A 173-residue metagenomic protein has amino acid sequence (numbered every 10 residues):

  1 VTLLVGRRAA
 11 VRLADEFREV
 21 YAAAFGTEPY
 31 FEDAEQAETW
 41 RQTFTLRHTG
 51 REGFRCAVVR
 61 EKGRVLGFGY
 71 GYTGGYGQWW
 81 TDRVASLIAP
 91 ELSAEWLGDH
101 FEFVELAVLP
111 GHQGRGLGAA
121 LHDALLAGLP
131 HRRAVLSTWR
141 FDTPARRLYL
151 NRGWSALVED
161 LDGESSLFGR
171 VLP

Functional and structural regions predicted by a protein language model:
V1-E19, Y30: A short beta-loop-alpha structural element at the N-terminal edge of CoA-dependent acyl/N-acetyltransferase catalytic
Y21, Y149, W154: Conserved active-site tyrosine of GNAT-family acetyltransferases
A22-F44: Conserved GNAT-fold acetyl-CoA-binding loop/helix
T45-V58, G74-T81, E102: A short helix-loop-beta-strand connector motif used in the catalytic cores of GNAT acetyltransferases and, in some
G53-G69, L109: Conserved beta-hairpin
Y70-E105: Conserved acyl-donor/pantetheine-binding loop and adjacent beta-alpha core of acyl/acetyltransferases and related
A94-L97, F101-A120, F141-R147: Conserved glycine-rich acetyl-CoA-binding loop
L109-Q113, L125-L126, V135-R146, L161-S165 (+1 more regions): Conserved beta-strand-loop-alpha-helix junction that forms the acyl-donor binding cleft
